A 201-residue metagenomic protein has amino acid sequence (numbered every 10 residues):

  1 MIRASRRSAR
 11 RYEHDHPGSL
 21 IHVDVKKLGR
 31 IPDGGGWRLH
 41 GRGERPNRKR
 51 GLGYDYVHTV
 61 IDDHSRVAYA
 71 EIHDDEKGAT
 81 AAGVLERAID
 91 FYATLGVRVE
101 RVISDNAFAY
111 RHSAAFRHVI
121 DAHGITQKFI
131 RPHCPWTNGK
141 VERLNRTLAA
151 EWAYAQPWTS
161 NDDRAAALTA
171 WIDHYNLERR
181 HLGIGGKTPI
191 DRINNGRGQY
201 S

Functional and structural regions predicted by a protein language model:
M1-G35, L39, R117-H118, C134-P135 (+1 more regions): Basic, flexible linker segments flanking DNA-binding modules in nucleic acid-interacting mobile-element proteins
R3-R10, G18-S19, D121-H123, R146-S201: C-terminal domain-tail junction helix/linker
H16, D105, T137, H181-I184: Short glycine/serine/threonine-biased micro-segments
R30-V57, I61-H174: RNase H-like DDE/DDD metal-dependent nuclease/strand-transfer catalytic core used by mobile genetic elements
